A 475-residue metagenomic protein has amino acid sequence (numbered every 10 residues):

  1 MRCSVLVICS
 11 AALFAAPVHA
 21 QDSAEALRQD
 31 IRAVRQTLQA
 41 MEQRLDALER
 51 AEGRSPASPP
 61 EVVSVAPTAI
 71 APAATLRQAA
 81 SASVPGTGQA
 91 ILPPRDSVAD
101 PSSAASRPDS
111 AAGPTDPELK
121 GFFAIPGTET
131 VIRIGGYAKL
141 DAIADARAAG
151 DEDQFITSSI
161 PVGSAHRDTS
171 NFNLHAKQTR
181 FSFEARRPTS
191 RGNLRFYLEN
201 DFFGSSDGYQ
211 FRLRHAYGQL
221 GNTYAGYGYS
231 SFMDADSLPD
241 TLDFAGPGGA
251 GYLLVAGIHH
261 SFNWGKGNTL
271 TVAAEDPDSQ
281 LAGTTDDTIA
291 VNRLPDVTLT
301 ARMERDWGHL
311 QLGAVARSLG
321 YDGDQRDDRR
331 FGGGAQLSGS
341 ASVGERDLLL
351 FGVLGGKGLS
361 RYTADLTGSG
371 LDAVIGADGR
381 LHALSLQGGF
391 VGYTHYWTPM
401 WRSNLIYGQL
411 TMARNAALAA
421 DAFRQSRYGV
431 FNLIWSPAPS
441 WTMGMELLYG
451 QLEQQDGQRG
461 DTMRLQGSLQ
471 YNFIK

Functional and structural regions predicted by a protein language model:
A16-A20: Sec/Tat signal peptide C-region and signal peptidase I cleavage site
Q21-A148: N-terminal periplasmic/intermembrane-space "pro-region" immediately following the signal or transit peptide
R107, A111, N171-N173, D207-Q210 (+7 more regions): Replace "Gram-negative outer membrane beta-barrel proteins" with "bacterial and organellar outer membrane beta-barrel
D116-K120, P161-D168, D240-F244, A282-T284 (+4 more regions): Extracytoplasmic loops and strand-loop junctions of Gram-negative outer membrane beta-barrel proteins
E118-S158, V162-Q280, V291-L294, T298-H309 (+2 more regions): Outer membrane beta-barrel
N193-G204, V272-D276, L310-S318, R402-N415 (+1 more regions): Transmembrane beta-strand segments that form the barrel wall of outer-membrane beta-barrel proteins
E304-F423: Detector for outer-membrane/organellar transmembrane beta-barrel domains, recognizing the amphipathic beta-strand
W435-P437, D461-K475: Outer-membrane beta-barrel "beta-signal"
